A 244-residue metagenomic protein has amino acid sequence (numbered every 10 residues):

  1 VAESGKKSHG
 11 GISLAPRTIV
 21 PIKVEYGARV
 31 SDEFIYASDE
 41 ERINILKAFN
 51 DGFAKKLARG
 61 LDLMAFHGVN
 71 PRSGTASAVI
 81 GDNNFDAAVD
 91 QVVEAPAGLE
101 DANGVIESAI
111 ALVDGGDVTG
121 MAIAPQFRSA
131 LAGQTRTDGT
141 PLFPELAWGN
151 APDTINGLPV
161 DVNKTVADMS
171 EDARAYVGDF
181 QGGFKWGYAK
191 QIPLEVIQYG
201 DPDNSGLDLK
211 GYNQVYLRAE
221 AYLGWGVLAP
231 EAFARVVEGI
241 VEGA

Functional and structural regions predicted by a protein language model:
V1, E40, A132-R136, S170-R174 (+1 more regions): Short conserved micro-motifs at the rims of enzyme active sites and ligand-binding pockets
V1-G27, D51, A232: Assembly/oligomerization interface modules of large self-assembling protein complexes
P16, E41-I45, S205: Conserved aromatic-histidine-acidic binding/catalytic patches
E25, F34, R59, F127-S129 (+2 more regions): Short loop/turn segments at secondary-structure transitions that flank enzyme active sites
E25, R29-L112, R235-V236, I240-A244: Alpha-helical scaffold segments that mediate packing/assembly in large oligomeric complexes
V30-D32, P125, A219: Residues immediately flanking
D86-A87, Q91-D208, N213-V215: Extended oligomerization regions of viral-like shell subunits
S205-A244: Protruding loop/beta-arch "assembly-hinge" segments enriched in small, turn-prone residues
